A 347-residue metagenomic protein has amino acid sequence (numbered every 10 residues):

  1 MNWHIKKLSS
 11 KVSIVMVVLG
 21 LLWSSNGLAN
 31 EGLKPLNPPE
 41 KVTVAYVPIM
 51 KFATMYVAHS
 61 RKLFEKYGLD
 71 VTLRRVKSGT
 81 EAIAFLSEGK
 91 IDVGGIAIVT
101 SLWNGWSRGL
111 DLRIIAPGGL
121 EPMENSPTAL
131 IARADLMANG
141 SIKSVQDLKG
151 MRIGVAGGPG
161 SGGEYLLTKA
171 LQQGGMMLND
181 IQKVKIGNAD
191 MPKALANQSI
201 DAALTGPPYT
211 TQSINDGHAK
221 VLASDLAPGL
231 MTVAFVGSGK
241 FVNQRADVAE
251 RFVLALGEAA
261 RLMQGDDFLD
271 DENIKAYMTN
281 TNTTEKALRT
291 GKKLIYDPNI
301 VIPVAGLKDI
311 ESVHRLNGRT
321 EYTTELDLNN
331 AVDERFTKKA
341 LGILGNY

Functional and structural regions predicted by a protein language model:
N2-I14: Bacterial N-terminal signal peptides that target proteins for export
S13-S24: Bacterial N-terminal signal peptides
S25-A29: Sec/Tat signal peptide C-region and signal peptidase I cleavage site
N30-M177, Q182-K185, D201-L204, A223 (+1 more regions): Short, glycine-/small- and polar/acidic-enriched structural segments that line small-molecule recognition paths
S60, S87, I91, S107 (+6 more regions): Sec-exported extracytoplasmic/periplasmic mature domains
A189-Y277: Pocket-lining segment of extracytoplasmic ligand-binding domains
N243-T323: Secondary-structure end/capping motifs
R315-Y347: Conserved C-terminal helix/tail region of periplasmic/extracytoplasmic solute-binding proteins
